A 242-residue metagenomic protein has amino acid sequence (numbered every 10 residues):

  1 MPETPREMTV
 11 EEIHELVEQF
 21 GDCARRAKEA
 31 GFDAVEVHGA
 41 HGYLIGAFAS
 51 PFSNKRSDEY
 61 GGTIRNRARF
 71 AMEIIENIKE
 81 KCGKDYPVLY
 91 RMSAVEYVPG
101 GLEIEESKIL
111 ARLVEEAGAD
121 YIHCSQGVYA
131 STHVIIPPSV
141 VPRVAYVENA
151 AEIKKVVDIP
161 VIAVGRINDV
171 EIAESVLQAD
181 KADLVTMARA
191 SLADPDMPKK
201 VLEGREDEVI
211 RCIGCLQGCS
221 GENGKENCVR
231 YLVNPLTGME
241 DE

Functional and structural regions predicted by a protein language model:
M1-E242: Flavin-dependent oxidoreductase catalytic cores
